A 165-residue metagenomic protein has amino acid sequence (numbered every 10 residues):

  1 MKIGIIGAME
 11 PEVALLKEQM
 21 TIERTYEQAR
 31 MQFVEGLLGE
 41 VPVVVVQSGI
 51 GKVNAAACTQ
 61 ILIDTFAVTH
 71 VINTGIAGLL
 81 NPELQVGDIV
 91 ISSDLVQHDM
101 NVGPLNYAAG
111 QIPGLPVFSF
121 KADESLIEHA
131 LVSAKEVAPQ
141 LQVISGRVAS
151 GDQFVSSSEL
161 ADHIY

Functional and structural regions predicted by a protein language model:
M1-M20: Short, conserved "active-site rim" segments that organize catalytic pockets and cofactor/ligand binding
K2, Y26-Y165: Glycine-rich phosphate- or other oxyanion-binding loops that anchor nucleotides, phosphorylated ligands
Q19-E27: Short glycine-aromatic motifs
